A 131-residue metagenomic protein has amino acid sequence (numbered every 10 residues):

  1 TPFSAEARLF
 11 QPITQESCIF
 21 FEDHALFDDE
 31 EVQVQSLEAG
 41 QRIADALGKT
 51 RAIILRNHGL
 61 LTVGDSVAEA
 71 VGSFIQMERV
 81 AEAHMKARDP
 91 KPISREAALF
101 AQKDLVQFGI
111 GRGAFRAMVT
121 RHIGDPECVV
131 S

Functional and structural regions predicted by a protein language model:
T1-Q35, A39: Class I SAM-dependent methyltransferase SAM-binding "motif I" and its flanking Rossmann-like core
I19-E22, L47-T50, L55-N57: Short gly/pro-enriched beta-turn/loop segments at secondary-structure junctions
R51-S131: A conserved C-terminal secondary-structure "cap"
